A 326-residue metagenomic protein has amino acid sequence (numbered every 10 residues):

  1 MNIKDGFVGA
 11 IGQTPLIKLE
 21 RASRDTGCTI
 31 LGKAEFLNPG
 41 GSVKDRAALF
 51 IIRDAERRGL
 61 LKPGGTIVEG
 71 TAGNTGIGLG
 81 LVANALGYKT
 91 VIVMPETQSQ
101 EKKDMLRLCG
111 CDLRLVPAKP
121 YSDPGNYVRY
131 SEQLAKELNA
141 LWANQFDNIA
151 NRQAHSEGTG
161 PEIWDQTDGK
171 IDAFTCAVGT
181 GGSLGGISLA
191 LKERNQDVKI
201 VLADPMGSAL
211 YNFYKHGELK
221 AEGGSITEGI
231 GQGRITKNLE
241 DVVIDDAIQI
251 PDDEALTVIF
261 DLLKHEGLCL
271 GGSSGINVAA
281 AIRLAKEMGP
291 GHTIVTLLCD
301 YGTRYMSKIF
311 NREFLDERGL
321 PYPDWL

Functional and structural regions predicted by a protein language model:
M1-L326: PLP-dependent amino-acid enzyme catalytic core
